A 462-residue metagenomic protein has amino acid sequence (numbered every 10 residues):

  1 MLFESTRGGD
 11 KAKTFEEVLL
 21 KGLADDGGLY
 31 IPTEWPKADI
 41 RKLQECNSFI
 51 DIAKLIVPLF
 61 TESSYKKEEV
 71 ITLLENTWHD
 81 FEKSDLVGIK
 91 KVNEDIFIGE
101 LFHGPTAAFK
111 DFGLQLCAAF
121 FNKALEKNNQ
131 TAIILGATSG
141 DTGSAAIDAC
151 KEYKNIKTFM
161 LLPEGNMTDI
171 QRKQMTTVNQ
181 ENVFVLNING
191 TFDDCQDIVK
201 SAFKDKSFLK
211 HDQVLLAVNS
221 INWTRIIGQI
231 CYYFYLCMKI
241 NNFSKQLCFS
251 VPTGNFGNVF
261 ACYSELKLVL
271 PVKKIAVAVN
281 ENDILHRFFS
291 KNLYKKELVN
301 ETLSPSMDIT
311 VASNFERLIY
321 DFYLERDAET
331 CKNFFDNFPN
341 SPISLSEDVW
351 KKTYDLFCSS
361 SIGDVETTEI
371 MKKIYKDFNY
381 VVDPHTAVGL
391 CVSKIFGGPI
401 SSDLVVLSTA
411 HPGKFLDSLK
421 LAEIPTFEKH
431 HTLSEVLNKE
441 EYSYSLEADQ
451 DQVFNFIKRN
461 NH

Functional and structural regions predicted by a protein language model:
M1-H462: PLP-dependent amino-acid enzyme catalytic core
